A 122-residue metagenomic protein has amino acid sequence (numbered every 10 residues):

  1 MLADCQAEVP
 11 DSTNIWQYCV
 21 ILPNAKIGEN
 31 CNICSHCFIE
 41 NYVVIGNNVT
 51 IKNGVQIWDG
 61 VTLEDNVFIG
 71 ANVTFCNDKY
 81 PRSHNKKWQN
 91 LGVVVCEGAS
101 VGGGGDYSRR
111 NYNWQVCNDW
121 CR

Functional and structural regions predicted by a protein language model:
M1-A7, I15-N113, C121-R122: Flexible, glycine/small-residue-enriched loop-and-beta-strand segment within the central core of proteins
